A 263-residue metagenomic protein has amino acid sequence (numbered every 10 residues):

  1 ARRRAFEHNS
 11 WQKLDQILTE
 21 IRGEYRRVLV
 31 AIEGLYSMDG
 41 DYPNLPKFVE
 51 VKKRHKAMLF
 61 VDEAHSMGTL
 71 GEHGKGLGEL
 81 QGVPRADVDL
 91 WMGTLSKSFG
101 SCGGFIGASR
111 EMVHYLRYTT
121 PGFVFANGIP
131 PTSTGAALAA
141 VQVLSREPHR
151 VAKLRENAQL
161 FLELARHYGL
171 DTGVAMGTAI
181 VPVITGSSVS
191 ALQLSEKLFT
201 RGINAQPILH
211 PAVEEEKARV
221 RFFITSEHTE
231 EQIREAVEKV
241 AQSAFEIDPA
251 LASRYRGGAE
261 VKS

Functional and structural regions predicted by a protein language model:
R4-V61: Active-site phosphate-binding strand-loop segment of PLP-dependent enzymes
E7-W11, E24, V28-G34, T69-G74 (+3 more regions): Pyridoxal 5′-phosphate
V28, A126-N127, D171-M176: Short beta-strand
E72-H73, E79-Y115: Active-site PLP attachment segment
G128-E147, K153, N157, A165-H167: Structural motif of enzymes handling amino- and sulfur-group chemistry
A152-L162, H167-R201, A212-V220, I224-S226 (+1 more regions): Conserved PLP-binding catalytic core of the aspartate aminotransferase-like
S195, S226, E230-E235, Q242-S263: Non-catalytic terminal extensions of PLP-dependent enzymes
